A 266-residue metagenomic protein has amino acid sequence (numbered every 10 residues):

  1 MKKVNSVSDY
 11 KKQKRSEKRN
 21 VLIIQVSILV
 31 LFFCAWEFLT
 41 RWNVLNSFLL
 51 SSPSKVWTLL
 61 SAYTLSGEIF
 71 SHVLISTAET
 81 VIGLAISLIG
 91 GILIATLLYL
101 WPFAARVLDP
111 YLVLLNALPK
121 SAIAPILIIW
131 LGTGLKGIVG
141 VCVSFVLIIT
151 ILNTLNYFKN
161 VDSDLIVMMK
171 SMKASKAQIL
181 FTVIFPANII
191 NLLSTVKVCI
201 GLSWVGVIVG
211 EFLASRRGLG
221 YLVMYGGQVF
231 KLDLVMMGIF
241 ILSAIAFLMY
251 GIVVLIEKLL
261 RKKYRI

Functional and structural regions predicted by a protein language model:
M1-I28, G251-I266: Transmembrane alpha-helical segments of polytopic membrane transport and secretion proteins
Y10, K14, W42-A85: Periplasmic/extracellular loop-to-transmembrane helix junction in inner-membrane transport proteins
I69-V73, T77, V107-L114, T154 (+6 more regions): Hydrophobic alpha-helical elements at and bordering transmembrane segments of multi-pass membrane proteins
I82-L112: Transmembrane-helix boundary motif in ABC transporter permease subunits
V113-I149, N156-Y157: Generic hydrophobic transmembrane alpha-helix motif, especially the helices
L118, F158-V161, M168-N188, Q228: Short helix-to-coil transition segments within interhelical loops that connect adjacent transmembrane helices
G140-S144, A177-I208: Transmembrane alpha-helices
Y221-E257: Hydrophobic alpha-helical transmembrane segments of polytopic membrane proteins
